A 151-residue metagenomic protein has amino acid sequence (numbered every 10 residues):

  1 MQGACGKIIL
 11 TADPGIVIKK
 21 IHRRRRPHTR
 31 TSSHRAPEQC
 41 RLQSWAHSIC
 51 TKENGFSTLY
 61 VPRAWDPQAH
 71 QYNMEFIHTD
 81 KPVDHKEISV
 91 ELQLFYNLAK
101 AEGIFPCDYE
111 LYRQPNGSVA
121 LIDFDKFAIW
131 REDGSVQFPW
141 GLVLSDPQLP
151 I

Functional and structural regions predicted by a protein language model:
Q2-H47: ATP-binding glycine-rich loop module of kinase domains
K7-L10, P62-W65, L111: Short, exposed beta-strand/loop patches in secreted or surface proteins that constitute
L10-P14, F76, Q114: Active-site beta-strand termini and strand-to-loop segments that position acidic
I16, Y72, A120-I122: Protein kinase-like catalytic core scaffold
H22, A36-E91: Conserved structural core of kinase catalytic domains
R24-P27, D80, F127-I129: Short, surface-exposed beta-strand-loop junctions and turns on beta-sheet-rich folds
R30-R41, S57-V61, P139-I151: N-terminal non-globular leader segments, chiefly Sec-dependent signal peptides
D84-D108, Y112-I151: C-lobe/activation-segment region of protein kinase-like
